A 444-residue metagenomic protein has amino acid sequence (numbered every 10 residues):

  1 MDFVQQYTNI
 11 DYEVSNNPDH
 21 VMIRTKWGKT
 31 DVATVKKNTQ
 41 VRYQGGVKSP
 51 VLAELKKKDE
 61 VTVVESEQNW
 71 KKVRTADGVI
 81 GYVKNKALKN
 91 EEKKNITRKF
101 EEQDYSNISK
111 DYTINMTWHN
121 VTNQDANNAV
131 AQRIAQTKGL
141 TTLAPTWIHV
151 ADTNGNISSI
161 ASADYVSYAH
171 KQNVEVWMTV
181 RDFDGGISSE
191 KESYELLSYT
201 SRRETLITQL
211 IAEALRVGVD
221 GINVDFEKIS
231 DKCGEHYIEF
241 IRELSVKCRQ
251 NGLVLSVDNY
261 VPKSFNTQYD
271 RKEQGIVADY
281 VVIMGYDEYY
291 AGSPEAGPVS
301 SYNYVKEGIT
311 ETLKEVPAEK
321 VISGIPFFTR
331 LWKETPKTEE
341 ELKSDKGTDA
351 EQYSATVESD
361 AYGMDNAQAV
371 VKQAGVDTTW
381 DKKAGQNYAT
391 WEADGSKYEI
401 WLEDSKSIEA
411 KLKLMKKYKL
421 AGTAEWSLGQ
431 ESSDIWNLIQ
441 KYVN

Functional and structural regions predicted by a protein language model:
D2, Y7, A53-K86: SH3/SH3-like beta-barrel superfamily modules
N16-Y43, A53-K56, V64-E67, N90-D111: SH3-family beta-barrel domains
N95-Q209: Glycan-recognition patch characteristic of GH18 chitinases/ENGases and related GlcNAc/peptidoglycan-binding proteins
I96-F100, G185-I187, E192, T329-K411 (+1 more regions): Glycan-binding loop/region signatures in secreted carbohydrate-active enzymes
V121-T137, T200-L215, K263-R271, L402-K416: Short, acidic/polar
L143, V224, V281, S323 (+2 more regions): Conserved, mostly hydrophobic/aromatic
T153-I160, T208, D231-A367: Substrate-binding surface in catalytic domains of secreted glycosidases
S407-N444: Acidic/aromatic/glycine-rich contiguous surface patches that form carbohydrate-binding/processing clefts and analogous
